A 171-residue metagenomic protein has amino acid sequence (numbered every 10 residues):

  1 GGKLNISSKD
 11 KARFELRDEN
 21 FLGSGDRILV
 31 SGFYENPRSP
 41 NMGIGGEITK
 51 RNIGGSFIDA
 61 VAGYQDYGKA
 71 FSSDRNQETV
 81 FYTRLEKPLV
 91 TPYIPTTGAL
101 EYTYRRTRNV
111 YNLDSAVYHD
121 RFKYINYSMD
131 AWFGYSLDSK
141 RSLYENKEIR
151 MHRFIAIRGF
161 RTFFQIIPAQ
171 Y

Functional and structural regions predicted by a protein language model:
G1-Y171: Gram-negative/organellar outer-membrane beta-barrel architecture
